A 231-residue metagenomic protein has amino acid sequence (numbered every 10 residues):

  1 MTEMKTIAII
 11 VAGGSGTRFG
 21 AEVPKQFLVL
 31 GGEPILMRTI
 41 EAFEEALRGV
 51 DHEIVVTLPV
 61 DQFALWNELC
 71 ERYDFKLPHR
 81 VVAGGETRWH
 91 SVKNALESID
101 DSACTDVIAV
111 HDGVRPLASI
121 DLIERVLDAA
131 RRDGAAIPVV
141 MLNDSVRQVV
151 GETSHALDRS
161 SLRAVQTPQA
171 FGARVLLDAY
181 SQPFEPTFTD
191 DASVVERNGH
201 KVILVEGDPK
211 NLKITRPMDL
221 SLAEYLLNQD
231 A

Functional and structural regions predicted by a protein language model:
E3-A64: N-terminal glycine-rich phosphate-binding loop and ensuing alpha1 helix
I7, D106-V107: Structural motif
I10, L36, A95, H111-D112 (+3 more regions): Residue-level signal for inorganic ion chemistry
V11-G13, T57, H111, V139-M141 (+1 more regions): Short beta-strand segments
F19, W66-N67, V126, L176 (+1 more regions): Hydrophobic packing residues within well-ordered alpha-helices of enzyme cores
E71-D106: Short phosphate-binding loop-to-helix
L117-V205, A231: Conserved core of the sugar-phosphate nucleotidyltransferase
N211-A231: Hydrophobic helical membrane-anchoring modules
